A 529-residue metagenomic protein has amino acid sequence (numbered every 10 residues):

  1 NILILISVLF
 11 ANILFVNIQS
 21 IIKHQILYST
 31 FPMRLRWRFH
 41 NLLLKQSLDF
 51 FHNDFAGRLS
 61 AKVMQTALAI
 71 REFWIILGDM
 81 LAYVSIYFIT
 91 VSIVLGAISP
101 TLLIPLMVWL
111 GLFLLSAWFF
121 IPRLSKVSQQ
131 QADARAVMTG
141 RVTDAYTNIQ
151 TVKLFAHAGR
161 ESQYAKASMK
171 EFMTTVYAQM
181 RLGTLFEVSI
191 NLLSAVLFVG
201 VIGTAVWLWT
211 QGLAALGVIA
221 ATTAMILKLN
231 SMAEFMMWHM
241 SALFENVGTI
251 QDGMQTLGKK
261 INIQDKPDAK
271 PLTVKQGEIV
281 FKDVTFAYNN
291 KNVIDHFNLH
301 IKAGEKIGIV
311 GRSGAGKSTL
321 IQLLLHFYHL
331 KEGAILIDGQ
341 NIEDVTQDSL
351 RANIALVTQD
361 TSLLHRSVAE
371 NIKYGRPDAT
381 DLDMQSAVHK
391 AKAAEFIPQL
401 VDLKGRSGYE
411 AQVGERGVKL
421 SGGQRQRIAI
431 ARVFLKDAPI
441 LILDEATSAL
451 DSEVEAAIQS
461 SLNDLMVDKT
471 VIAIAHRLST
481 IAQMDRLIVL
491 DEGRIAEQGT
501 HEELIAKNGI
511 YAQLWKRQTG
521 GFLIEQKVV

Functional and structural regions predicted by a protein language model:
N1-Y28, P32, H52, I104-W109 (+3 more regions): Transmembrane-helix motif of ABC transporter permease domains
V8, N12, D79, Y83 (+3 more regions): Transmembrane alpha-helical core residues of multi-pass small-molecule transporters, especially secondary transporters
L14-I18, F88, S92, G96 (+2 more regions): Membrane-embedded alpha-helical segments of multi-pass transporters/permeases
I18-I22, I26, T30, R123-Q130 (+2 more regions): Membrane-spanning helices that line or support transport/gating and their immediate boundary helices in channels
S29, W37-A67, R141-Y164, H239 (+3 more regions): Short intracellular "coupling" helices and adjacent cytoplasmic loop segments at the cytosolic face of multi-pass
L48-D49, Q65-G78, A82, I86 (+7 more regions): An intracellular "coupling" helix at the cytosolic face of ABC transporter transmembrane type-1 domains
V94-G111, L182-Q251, T256-L257: Helix-loop-helix
D265-K266, L272-V529: ABC-type nucleotide-binding domain
